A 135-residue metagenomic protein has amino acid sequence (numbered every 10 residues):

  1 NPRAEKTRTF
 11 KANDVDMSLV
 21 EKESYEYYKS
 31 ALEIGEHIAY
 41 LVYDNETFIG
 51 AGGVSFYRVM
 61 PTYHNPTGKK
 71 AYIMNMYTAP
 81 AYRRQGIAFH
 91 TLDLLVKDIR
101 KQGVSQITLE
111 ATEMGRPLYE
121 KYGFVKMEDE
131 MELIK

Functional and structural regions predicted by a protein language model:
T7-Y27: Conserved GNAT-fold acetyl-CoA-binding loop/helix
E26-L41, Y72: A short helix-loop-beta-strand connector motif used in the catalytic cores of GNAT acetyltransferases and, in some
L41, T47-F56, Y72, Y77: Conserved beta-strand in the GNAT
H64-P80, D129-E132: Conserved acetyl-CoA binding element of GNAT-fold acetyltransferases
Y82-L94: Conserved acetyl-CoA pyrophosphate-binding loop and the N-cap/start of the following alpha-helix in GNAT-like
L92, I99-A111: Conserved GNAT acetyl-CoA-binding A-motif
V104, E120-E130: Conserved acetyl-CoA-binding loop of GNAT-fold acetyltransferases
I107-P117, E132-K135: Conserved beta-strand-loop-alpha-helix junction that forms the acyl-donor binding cleft
